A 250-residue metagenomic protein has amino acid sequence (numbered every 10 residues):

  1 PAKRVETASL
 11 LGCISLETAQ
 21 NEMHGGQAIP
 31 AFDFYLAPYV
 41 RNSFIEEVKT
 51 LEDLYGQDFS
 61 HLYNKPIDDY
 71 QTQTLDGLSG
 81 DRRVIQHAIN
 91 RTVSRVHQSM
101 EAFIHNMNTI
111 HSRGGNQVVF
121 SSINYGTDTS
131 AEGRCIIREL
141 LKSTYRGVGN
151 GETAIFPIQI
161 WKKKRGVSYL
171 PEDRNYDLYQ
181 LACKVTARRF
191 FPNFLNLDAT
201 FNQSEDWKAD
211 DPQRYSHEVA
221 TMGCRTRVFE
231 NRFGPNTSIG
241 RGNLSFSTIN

Functional and structural regions predicted by a protein language model:
P1-N250: Conserved catalytic cores of very large enzyme subunits
